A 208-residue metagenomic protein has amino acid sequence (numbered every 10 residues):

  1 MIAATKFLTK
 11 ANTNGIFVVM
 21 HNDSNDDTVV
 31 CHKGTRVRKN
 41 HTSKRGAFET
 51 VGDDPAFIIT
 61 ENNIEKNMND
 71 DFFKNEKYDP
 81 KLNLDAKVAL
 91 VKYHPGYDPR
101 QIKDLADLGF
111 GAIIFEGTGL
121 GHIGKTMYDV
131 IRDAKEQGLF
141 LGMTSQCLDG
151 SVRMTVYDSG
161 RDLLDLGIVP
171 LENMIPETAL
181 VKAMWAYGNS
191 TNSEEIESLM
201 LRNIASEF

Functional and structural regions predicted by a protein language model:
M1-K66, A183, T191-E194, S198-L201: Ligand-binding beta-strand-loop-alpha-helix segment within the catalytic cores of soluble metabolic enzymes
F7-L8, L105, A134: Hydrophobic helix-cap positions at the C-terminus of alpha-helices in RecA-like/P-loop ATPase nucleotide-binding cores
A11-G15, D27, L84-K87, G109-G111 (+1 more regions): Short coil/turn connectors at secondary-structure junctions
F17-N22, K92, E116, T144-S145: Short beta-strand segments
V30-F115, L120, N203-F208: Accessory alpha-helical/coil subdomains and C-terminal extensions that flank or cap enzyme catalytic cores
G117-F208: C-terminal non-catalytic interaction/assembly regions of soluble proteins
